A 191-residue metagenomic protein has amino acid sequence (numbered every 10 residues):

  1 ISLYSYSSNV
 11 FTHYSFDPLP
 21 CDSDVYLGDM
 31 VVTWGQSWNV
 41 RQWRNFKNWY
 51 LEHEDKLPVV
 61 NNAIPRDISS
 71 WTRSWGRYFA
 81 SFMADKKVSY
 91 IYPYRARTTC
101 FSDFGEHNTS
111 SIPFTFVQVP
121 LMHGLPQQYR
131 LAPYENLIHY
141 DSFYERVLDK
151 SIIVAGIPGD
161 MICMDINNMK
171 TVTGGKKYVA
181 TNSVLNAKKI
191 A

Functional and structural regions predicted by a protein language model:
I1-I64: Conserved catalytic core of nucleotide-sugar-dependent glycosyltransferases
D55-A191: C-terminal catalytic/acceptor-binding lobe
